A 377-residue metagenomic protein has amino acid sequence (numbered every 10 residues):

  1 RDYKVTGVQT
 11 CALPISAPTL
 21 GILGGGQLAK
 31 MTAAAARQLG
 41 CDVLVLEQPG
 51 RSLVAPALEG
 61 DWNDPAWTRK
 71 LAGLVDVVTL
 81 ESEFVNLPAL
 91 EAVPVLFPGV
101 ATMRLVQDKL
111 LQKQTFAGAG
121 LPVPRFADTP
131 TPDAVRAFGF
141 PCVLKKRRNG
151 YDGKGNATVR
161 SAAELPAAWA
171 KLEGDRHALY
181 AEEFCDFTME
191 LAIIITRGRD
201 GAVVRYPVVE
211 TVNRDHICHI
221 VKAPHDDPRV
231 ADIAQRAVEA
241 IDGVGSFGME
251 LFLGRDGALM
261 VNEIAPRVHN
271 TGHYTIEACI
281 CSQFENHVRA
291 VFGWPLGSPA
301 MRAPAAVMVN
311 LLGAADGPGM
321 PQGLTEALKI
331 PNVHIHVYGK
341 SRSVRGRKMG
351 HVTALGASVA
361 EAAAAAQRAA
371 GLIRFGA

Functional and structural regions predicted by a protein language model:
R1-C11: Single conserved hydrophobic/aromatic residue that forms the stacking wall/gate of nucleotide- or nucleobase-binding
A12-Q114, G118: ATP-binding N-terminal substructure of ATP-dependent carboxylate-amine bond-forming enzymes
D61-T68, T129-P132, A162, P321: Structural motif corresponding to alpha-helix initiation and N-cap regions
P94-A162, A178: A conserved helix-loop-beta module that forms one wall/lid of the active-site cleft in ATP-utilizing catalytic domains
G155, V159-D256: Internal nucleotide-binding/catalytic subdomain
R229-M249, R255, A265-D316: Active-site "cap" helix and flanking loop/linker of ATP-utilizing ligase/carboxylase catalytic domains
R289-A377: Peripheral (often C-terminal) accessory segments that flank ATP-dependent C-N-forming ligase machineries
